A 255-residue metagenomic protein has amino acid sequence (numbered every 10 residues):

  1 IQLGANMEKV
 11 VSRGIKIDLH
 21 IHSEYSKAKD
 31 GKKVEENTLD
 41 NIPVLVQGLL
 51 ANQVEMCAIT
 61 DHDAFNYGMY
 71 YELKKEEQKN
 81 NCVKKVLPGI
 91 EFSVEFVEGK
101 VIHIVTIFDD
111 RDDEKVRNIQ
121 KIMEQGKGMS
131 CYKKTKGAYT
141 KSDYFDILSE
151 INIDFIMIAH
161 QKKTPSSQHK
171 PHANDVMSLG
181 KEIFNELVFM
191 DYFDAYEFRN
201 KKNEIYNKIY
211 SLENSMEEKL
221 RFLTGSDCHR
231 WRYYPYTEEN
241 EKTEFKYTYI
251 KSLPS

Functional and structural regions predicted by a protein language model:
I1-M56, N66-P88, F92-E114, T164-S255: Charged catalytic cores and adjacent phosphate/nucleic-acid-binding surfaces used for phosphate/nucleic-acid chemistry
A58, I156-I158, E197: Structural motif
I102, F108-E150: Binuclear metal-dependent hydrolase catalytic cores centered on His/Asp/Glu-rich metal-binding motifs
K134-S178: Hydrophobic, aromatic-enriched interface-forming segments
